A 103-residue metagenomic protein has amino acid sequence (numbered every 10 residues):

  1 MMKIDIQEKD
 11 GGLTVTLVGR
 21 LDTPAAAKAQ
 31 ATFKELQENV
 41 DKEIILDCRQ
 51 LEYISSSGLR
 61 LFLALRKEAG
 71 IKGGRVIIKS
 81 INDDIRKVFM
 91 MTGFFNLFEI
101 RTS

Functional and structural regions predicted by a protein language model:
M1-Y53, A64-S103: STAS-like cytosolic regulatory interaction modules
